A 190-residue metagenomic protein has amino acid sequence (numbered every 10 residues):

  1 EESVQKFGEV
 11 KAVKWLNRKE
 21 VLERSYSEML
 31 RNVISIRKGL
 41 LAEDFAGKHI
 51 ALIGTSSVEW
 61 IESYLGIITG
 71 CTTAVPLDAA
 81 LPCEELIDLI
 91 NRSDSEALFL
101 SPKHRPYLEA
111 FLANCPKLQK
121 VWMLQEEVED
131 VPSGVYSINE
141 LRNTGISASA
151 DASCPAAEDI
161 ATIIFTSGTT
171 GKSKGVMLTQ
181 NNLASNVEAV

Functional and structural regions predicted by a protein language model:
G8-K11, M123, N143-F165, K172: Conserved pre-ATP/AMP-binding loop-to-beta segment of ANL
A12-L65, P82-I87, S137-E140, L178-Q180: Conserved AMP-binding/adenylate-forming core of the ANL superfamily
E23-S27, A161-E188: Conserved AMP-binding A3 loop
I34-K38, N91-D94, G171, E188: Solvent-exposed alpha-helix faces
W60-I68, A74, L183, V190: Short hydrophobic alpha-helical segments of the AMP-binding
T69-E140: Structural core segment of the AMP-binding/adenylate-forming
